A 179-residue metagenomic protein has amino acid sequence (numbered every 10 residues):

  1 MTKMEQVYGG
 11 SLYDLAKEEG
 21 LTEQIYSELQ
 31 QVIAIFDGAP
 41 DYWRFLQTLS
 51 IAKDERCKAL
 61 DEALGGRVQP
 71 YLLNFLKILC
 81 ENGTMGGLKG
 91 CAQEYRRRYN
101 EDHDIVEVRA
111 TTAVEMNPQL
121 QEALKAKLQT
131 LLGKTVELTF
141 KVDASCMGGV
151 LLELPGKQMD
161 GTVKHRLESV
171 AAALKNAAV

Functional and structural regions predicted by a protein language model:
M1-V179: Elongated, mostly alpha-helical coiled-coil "stalk/stator" tethers of large membrane protein machines
